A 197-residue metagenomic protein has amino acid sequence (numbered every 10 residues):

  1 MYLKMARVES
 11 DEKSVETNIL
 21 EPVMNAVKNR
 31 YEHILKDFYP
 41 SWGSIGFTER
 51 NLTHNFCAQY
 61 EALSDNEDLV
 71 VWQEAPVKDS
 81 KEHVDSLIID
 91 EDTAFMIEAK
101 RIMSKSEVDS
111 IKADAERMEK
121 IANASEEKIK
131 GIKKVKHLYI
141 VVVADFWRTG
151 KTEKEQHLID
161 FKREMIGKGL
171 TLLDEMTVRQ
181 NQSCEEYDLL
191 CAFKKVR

Functional and structural regions predicted by a protein language model:
M1-K13: Long, acidic, intrinsically disordered low-complexity segments
E12-N25, D114-S125, V196: Ampiphathic alpha-helical segments that act as solvent-exposed interaction surfaces
V15-Q73: Acidic-basic catalytic patches of nuclease active cores, encompassing PD-(D/E)XK and other metal-cofactor nuclease
V27, Y31, F56-S64, M118-I132 (+1 more regions): Hydrophobic, Leu/Ile/Phe/Ala-enriched alpha-helical segments that form helix-helix packing faces
S44-I45, E67-D92, M176-E185: Active-site metal-binding core of divalent-cation-utilizing nuclease and nuclease-like domains
S86-K105: Conserved catalytic cores of phosphodiester-cleaving nucleases, focusing on short active-site segments
A99-D160: Catalytic cores of nucleic-acid endonucleases
K136-R197: Glycine-rich, aromatic-bearing surface loops/beta-hairpins
